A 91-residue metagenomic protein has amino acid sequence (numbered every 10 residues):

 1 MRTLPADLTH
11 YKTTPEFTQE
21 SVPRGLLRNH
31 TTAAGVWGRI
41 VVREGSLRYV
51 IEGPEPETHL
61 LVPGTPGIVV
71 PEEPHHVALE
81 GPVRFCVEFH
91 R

Functional and structural regions predicted by a protein language model:
M1-T32: A short, N-terminal "cap"/entry segment at the start of jelly-roll beta-barrel domains of the cupin/DSBH fold
L26-A34, V50-I51, T58-L60, V77-L79: Short histidine-centered beta-strand/loop micro-motifs that create catalytic or ligand/metal-coordination sites
A34-Y49: Short, conserved beta-strand element in jelly-roll/cupin
V41, V50, I68, C86: Short, conserved beta-strand segments within well-ordered enzyme catalytic domains that often line or immediately flank
I51-G53, R91: Short acidic, glycine-rich loop/turn motifs
P54-E72: Short acidic-glycine-tyrosine-enriched beta hairpin
P71-R91: Ligand-binding loop in jelly-roll beta-barrel domains
